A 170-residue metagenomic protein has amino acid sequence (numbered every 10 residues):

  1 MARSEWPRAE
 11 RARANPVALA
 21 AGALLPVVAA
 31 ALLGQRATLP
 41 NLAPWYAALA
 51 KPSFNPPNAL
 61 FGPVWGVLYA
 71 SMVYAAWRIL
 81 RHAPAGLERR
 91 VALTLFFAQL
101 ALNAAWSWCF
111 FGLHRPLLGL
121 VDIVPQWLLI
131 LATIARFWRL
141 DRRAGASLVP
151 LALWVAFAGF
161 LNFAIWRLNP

Functional and structural regions predicted by a protein language model:
E10-A37: N-terminal signal-anchor transmembrane alpha helix
A43-N55: Perimembrane loop-to-helix junctions flanking transmembrane segments
P56-A70, L113-Q126: Membrane-interface loop-to-helix entry segments
A70-S107: Helix-adjacent hinge/juxtasegments
L93-W106, L120-T133, L151-V155: Hydrophobic alpha-helical segments of small multi-pass membrane proteins
W106-L118, W166-P170: Membrane-interface helix caps and helix-loop-helix hairpins in membrane proteins
F110-R115, A132-G145: Membrane-helix boundary connector in multi-pass membrane proteins
L148-W166: Final/C-terminal transmembrane alpha-helix of multipass membrane proteins
